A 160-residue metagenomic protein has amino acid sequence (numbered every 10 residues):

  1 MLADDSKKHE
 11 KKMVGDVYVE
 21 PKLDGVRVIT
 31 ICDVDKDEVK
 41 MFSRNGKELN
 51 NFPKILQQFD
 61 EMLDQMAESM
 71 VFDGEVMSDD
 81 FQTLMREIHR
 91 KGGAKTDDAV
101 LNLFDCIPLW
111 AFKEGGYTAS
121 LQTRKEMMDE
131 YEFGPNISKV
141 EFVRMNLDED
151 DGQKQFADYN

Functional and structural regions predicted by a protein language model:
M1-H9: Short, basic/low-complexity N-terminal boundary segments at the transition from targeting/disordered tails
D4, D80, S120, L147-G152: Intrinsic-disorder/low-complexity, polar/charged segments
H9-N136: Covalent nucleotidyltransferase
E132-N146: Short, basic, glycine/proline-bearing loop/turn elements
F142-N160: Amphipathic alpha-helical
